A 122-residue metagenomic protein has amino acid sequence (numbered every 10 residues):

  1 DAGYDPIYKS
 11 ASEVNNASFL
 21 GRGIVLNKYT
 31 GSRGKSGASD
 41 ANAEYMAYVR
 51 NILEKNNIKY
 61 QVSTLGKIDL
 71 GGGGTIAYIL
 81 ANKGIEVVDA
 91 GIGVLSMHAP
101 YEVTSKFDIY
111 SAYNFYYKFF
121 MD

Functional and structural regions predicted by a protein language model:
D1: Phosphate/diphosphate-binding loops
P6-Y101: Active-site-adjacent substrate-binding region of metalloamidase/peptidase-like peptide-processing proteins
E54, I92-D122: His/Asp/Glu-rich mid-to-C-terminal helical/loop segments that flank catalytic regions of hydrolases
